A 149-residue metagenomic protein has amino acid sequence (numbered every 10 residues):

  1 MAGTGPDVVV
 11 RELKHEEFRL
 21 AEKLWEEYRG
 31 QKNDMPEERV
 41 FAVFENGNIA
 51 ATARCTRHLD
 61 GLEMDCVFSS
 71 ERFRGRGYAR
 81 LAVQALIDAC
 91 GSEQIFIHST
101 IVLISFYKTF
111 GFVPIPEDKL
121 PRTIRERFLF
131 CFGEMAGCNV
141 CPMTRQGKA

Functional and structural regions predicted by a protein language model:
M1-M35, A42-F44, D118, C138-A149: Short amphipathic alpha-helix that is part of the acyltransferase structural core
A42, N48-T56, G61-F68: Conserved beta-strand in the GNAT
S69, G75-D88: Conserved acetyl-CoA-binding loop-helix of GNAT-fold acetyltransferases
R76, R80, R125-A136: Accessory recognition modules or surfaces
D88-V102: Conserved GNAT acetyl-CoA-binding A-motif
I101-C131: Conserved active-site alpha-helix within GNAT-family acetyltransferase domains
